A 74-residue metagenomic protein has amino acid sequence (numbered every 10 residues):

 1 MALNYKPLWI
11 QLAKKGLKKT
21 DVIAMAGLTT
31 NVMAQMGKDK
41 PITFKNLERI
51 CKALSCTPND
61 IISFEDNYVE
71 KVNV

Functional and structural regions predicted by a protein language model:
A2, I10-Q11, I62-V74: Short, charged recognition helix plus adjacent turn of helix-turn-helix-like nucleic-acid-binding domains
K6-M25: Short basic helix-loop element that most often maps to the first helix and adjoining turn of HTH DNA-binding modules
A13, G27, K38, D66: Residue-level detection of the helix-turn-helix DNA-binding "recognition helix"
D21, V32, D60: Residues in the helix-turn-helix
L28-I42: Recognition helix of helix-turn-helix/homeodomain-like DNA-binding domains that insert into the DNA major groove
D39-K52: Short, basic-rich loop-to-helix N-cap that marks the start of a DNA-contacting helix
